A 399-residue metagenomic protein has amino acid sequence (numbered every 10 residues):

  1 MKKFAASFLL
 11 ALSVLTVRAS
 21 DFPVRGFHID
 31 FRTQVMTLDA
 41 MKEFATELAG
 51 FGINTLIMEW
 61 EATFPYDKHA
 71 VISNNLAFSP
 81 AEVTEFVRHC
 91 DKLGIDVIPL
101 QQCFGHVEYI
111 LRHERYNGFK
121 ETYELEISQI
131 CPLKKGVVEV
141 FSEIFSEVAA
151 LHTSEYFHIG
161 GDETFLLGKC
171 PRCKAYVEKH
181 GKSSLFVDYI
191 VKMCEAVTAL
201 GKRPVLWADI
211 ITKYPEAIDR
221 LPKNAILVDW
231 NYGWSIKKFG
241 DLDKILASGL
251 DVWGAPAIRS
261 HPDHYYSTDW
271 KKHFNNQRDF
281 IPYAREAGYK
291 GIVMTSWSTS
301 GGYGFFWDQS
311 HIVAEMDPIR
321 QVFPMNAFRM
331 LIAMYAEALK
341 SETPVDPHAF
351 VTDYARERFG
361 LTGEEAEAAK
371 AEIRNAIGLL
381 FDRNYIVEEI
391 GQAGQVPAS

Functional and structural regions predicted by a protein language model:
F4-A5, F27, F280: Small/flexible residues
A5-R18: Hydrophobic h-region of N-terminal signal peptides that target proteins for export in Gram-negative bacteria
D21-D209, D219-R220, I226, W234 (+1 more regions): Substrate-binding cleft of carbohydrate-active enzyme catalytic domains
E43-T46, E85-R88, G94, K135-S146 (+3 more regions): Substrate-binding groove of N-acetylhexosamine-processing glycoside hydrolases
